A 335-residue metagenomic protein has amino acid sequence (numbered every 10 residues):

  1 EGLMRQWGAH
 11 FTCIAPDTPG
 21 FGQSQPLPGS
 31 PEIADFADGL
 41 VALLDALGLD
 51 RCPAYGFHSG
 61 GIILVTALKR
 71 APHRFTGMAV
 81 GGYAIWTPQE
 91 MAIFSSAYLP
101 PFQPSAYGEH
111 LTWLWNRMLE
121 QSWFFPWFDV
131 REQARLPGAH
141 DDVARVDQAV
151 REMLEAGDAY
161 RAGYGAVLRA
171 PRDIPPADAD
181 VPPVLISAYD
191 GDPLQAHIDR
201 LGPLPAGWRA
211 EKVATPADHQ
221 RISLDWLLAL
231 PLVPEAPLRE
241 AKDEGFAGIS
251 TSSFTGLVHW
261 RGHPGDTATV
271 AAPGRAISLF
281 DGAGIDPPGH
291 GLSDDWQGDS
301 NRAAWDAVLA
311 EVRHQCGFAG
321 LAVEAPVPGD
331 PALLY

Functional and structural regions predicted by a protein language model:
E1-Q25, L44, S253-D294: Conserved HGGG/HGGXW glycine-rich cap/lid loop of the alpha/beta-hydrolase fold
G2, I62, T66-R70, E311 (+1 more regions): Active-site signature of alpha/beta-hydrolase-fold catalytic machinery across serine- and Asp/Cys-nucleophile hydrolases
I14-S59, P287-A325: Active-site loop/oxyanion-hole signature of alpha/beta-hydrolase fold enzymes
Y55-H58, S187-G191, V213-T215, V270-A276 (+3 more regions): Structural motif
K69, T76-L111, G329-Y335: Flexible "cap/lid" loop of the alpha/beta hydrolase fold
H110-A166, P171, Y335: Conserved alpha/beta-hydrolase catalytic His-Asp/Glu region
A149-G202: Conserved serine/cysteine hydrolase catalytic core
D199-H259, H263-P264: Catalytic active-site module of serine/aspartate enzymes centered on a nucleophile-bearing elbow/loop
